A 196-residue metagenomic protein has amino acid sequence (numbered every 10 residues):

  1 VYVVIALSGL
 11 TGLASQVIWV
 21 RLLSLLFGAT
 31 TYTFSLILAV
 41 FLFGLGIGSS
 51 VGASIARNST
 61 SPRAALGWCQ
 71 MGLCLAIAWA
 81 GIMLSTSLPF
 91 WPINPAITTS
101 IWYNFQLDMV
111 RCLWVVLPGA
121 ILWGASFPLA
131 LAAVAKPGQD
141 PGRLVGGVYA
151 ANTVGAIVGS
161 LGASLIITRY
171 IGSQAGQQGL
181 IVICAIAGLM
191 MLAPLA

Functional and structural regions predicted by a protein language model:
V1-A196: Alpha-helical transmembrane segments of multi-pass membrane proteins
